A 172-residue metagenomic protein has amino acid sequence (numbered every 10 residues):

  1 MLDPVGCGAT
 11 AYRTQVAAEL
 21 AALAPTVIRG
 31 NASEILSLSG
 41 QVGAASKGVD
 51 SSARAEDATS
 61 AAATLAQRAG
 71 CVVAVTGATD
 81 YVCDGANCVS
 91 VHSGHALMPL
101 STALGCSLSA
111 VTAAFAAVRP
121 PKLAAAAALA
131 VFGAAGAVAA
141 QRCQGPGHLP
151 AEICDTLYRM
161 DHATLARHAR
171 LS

Functional and structural regions predicted by a protein language model:
M1-P4, A45-K47: Short beta-strands and strand-loop turn motifs
G6-T10, Y81, M98: Short, small-residue-enriched loops and turns at beta-alpha junctions that line or gate enzyme active sites
A11-C88: Conserved phosphate/ATP/ADP-binding segment of small-molecule kinases
S37, L100-A130: Short, small-residue alpha-helix embedded
A61-A66, P121-G136, I153-C154: Short, well-structured alpha-helical segments that form the helix of a local strand-helix-strand
V91-T102: Short pre-catalytic strand/loop immediately N-terminal to key active-site residues, enriched for Gly-Thr
A134-S172: Charged C-terminal helix
